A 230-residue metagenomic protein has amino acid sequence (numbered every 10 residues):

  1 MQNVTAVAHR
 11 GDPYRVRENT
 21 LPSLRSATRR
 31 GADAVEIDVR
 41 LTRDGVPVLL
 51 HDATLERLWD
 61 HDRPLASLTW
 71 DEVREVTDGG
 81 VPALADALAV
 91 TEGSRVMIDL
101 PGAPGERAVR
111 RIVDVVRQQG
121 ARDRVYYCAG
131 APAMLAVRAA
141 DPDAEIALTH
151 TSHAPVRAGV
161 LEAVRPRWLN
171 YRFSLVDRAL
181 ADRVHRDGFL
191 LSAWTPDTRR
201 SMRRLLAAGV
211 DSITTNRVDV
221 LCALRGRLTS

Functional and structural regions predicted by a protein language model:
M1-S230: Phosphate-group recognition and catalysis centered on beta-loop-alpha active-site segments
